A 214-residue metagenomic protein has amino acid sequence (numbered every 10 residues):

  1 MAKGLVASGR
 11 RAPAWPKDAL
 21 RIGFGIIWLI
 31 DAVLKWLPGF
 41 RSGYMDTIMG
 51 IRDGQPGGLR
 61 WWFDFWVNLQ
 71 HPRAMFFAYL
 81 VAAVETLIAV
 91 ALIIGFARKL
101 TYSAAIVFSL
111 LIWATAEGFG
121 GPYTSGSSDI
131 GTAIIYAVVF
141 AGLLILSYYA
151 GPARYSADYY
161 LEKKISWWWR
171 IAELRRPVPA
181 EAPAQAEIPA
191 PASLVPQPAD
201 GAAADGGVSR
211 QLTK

Functional and structural regions predicted by a protein language model:
M1-V84, I94-K214: Extended, low-polarity transmembrane helix blocks
